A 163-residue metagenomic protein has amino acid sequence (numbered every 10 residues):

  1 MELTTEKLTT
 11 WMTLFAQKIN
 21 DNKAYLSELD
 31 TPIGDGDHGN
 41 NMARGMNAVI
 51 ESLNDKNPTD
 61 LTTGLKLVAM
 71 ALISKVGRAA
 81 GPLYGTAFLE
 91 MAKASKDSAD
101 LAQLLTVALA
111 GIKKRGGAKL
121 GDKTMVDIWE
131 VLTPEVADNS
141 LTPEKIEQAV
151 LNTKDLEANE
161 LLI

Functional and structural regions predicted by a protein language model:
M1-I163: N-terminal loops that bind phosphate or other acidic moieties and the adjacent beta-alpha structural core
